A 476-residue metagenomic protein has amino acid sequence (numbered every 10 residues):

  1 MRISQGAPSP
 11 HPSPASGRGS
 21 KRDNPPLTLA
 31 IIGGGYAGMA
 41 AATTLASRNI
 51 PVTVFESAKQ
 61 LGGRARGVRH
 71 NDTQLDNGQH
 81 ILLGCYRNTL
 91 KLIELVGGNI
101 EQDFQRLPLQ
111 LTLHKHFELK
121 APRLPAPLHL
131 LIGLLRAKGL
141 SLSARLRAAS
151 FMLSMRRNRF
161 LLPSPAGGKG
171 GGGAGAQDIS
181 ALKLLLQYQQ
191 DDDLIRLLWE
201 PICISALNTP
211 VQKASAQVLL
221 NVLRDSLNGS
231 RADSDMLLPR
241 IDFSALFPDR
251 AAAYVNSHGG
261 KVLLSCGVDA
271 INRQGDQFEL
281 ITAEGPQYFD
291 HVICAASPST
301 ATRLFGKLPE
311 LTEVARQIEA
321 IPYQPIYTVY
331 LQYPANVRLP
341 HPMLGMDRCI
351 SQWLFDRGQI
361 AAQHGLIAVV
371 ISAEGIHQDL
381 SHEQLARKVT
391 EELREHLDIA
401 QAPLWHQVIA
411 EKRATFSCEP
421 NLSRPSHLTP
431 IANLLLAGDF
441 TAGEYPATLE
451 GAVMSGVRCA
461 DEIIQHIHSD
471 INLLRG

Functional and structural regions predicted by a protein language model:
R2, L75, Y86-L90, E94-L95 (+3 more regions): Mobile amphipathic helical/loop "lid" adjacent to a hydrophobic cofactor/ligand pocket
G17-G19, G167-G172: Glycine-biased, low-complexity coil/linker segments
P25-A37: Beta1/beta-strand and adjacent pyrophosphate-binding region of the FAD-binding site in flavoprotein oxidoreductases
I32, A46-H70: Glycine-rich FAD pyrophosphate-binding loop
R48, C266-E383, R387, E391-L397 (+1 more regions): Mid-domain catalytic core of redox enzymes that form a hydrophobic substrate pocket/lid adjacent to a catalytic redox
H80-R87, A176-I179, Y188, S230-Y254 (+1 more regions): Short beta-strand to alpha-helix junction loop
V222-F278, T282, H291: Helical element adjacent to the flavin cofactor pocket in flavoenzyme catalytic cores
W353-G476: Conserved flavin/dinucleotide-binding core of flavoenzymes
